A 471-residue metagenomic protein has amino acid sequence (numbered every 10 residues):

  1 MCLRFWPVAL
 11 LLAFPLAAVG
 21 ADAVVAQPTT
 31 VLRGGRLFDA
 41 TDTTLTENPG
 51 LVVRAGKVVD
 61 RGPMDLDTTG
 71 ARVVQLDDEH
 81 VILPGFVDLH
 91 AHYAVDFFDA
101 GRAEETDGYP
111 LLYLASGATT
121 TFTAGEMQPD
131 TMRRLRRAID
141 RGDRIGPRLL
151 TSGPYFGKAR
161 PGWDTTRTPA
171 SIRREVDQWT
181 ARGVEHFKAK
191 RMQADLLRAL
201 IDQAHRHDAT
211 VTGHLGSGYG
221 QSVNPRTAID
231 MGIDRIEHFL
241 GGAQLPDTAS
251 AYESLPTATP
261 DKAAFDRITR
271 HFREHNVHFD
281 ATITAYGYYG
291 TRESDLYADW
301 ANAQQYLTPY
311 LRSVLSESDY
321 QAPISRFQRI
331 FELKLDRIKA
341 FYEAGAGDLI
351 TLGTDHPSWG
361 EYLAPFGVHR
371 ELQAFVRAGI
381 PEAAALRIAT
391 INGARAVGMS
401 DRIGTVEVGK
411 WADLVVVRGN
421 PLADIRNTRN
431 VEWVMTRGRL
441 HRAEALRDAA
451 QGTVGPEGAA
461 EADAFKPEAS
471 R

Functional and structural regions predicted by a protein language model:
W6-A18: Bacterial N-terminal signal peptides
L37, T41-L83: Histidine-rich, glycine-flanked metal-binding segment
L37-G50, G62-M64, L363, P381-L386 (+1 more regions): Acidic, glycine-enriched loop/beta-strand segments at the rims of small-molecule binding/catalytic pockets
H80-R141, R160-G162, G220-D234, G241: Metal-associated gating/positioning segment near the N- to mid-region
A91-E105, F156-T168, L245-A258, S318-I330: Acidic/histidine-rich helix-loop elements that form or flank divalent-metal/phosphate-binding sites at the catalytic
Y109-D130, G146-F156, T180-M192, I201 (+4 more regions): Divalent metal-dependent hydrolysis catalytic cores, especially in the metallo-beta-lactamase
Q128-R134, R191-Q203, A249-S250, H271: Active-site-adjacent beta->alpha loops and helix N-cap segments on the catalytic face of soluble alpha/beta enzymes
Q178-H186, D234, Q244-A378, Q451-E457 (+1 more regions): Active-site neighborhoods of metal-dependent hydrolases
